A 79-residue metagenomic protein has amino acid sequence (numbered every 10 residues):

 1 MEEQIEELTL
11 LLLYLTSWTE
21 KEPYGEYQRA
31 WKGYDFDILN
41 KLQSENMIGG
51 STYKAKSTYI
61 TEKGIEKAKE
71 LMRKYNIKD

Functional and structural regions predicted by a protein language model:
M1-F36, K74-Y75: Short amphipathic alpha-helical interface segments
E22, A30, N46-M47, T61: Generic detector of intrinsically disordered, low-complexity, polar/charged segments
Y27, D35, S51-T52, E66: Compositionally biased, intrinsically disordered low-complexity regions
K41: Alpha-helical DNA-recognition elements
S44-Y53: A short, conserved structural fragment
A55-T61: Minor-groove-contacting beta-hairpin "wing" of winged helix-turn-helix DNA-binding domains
E62-D79: Short, amphipathic alpha-helical interaction segments positioned at domain boundaries
